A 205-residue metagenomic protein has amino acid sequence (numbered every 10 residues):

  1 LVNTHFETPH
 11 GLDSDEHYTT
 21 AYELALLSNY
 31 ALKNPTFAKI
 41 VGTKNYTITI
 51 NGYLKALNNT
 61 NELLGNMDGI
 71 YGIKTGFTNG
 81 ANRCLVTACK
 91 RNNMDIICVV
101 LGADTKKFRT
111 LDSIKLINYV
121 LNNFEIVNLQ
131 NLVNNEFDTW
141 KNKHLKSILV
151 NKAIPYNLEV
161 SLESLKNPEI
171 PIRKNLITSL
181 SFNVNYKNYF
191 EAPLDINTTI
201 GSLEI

Functional and structural regions predicted by a protein language model:
L1-V2: Short, charged, amphipathic alpha-helices and their helix-cap/turn boundaries
P9: Short, conserved loop-to-beta-strand elements that form functional interface hotspots
D13-I205: Domain-terminus/edge residues, biased toward the C-terminal soluble/receptor-binding domains of extracytoplasmic
